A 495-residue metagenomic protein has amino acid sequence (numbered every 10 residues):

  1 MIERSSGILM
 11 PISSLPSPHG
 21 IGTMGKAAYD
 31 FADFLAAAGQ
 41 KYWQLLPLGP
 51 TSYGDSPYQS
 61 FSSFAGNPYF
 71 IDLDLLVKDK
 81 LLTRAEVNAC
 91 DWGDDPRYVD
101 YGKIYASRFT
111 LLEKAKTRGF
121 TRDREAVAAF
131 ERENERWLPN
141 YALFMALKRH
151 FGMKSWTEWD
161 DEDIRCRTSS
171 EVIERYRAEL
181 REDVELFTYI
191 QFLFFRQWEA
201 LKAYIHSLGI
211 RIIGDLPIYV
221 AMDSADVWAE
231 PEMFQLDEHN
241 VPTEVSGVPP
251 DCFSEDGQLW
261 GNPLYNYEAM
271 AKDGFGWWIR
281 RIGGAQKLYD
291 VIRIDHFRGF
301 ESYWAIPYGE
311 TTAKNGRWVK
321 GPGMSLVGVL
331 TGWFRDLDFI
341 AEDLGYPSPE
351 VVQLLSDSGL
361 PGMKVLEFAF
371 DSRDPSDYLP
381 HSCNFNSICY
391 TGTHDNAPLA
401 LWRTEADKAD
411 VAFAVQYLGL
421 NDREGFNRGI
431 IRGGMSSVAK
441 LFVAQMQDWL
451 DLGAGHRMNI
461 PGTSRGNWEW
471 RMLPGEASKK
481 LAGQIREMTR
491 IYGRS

Functional and structural regions predicted by a protein language model:
M1-G39: Mature N-terminal, pre-catalytic/accessory segment of carbohydrate-active enzymes
P11, S17, D55-Q191, F195 (+3 more regions): Alpha-amylase-like alpha-glycosidases and glucanotransferases acting on alpha-linked glucans and related
K26-D33, R196-Y204, W278-R280, F426-I430: Short alpha-helical segments and helix-capping/turn motifs at coil-helix boundaries
K26-T51, K287-Y289: Catalytic domains of carbohydrate-active enzymes, especially glycoside hydrolases
A36, W198-H206, T331, L355-S356: Surface-exposed amphipathic alpha-helices with a cationic face
L46, R211-I213, P217, V291 (+1 more regions): Outer-envelope exported proteins of Gram-negative bacteria
F187-V220: Conserved, well-ordered alpha-helix/loop/beta-strand core segments that scaffold catalytic motifs
L473-S495: Terminal-tail/helix-coil boundary detector
